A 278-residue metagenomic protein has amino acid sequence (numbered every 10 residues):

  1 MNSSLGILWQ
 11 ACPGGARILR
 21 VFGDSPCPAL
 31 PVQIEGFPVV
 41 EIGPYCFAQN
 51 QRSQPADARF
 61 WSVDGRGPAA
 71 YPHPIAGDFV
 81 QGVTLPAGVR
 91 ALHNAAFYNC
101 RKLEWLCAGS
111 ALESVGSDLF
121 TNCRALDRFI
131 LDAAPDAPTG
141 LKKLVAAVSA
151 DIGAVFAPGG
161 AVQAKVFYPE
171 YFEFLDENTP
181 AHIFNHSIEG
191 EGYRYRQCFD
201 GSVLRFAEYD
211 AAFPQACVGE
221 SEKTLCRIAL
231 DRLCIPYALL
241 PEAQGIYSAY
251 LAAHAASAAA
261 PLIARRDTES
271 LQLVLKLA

Functional and structural regions predicted by a protein language model:
N2-G15, F22-V40, R52-A91, R101-S114 (+2 more regions): Structural signature of tandem-repeat unit edges
Y45, Q51: Glycine-rich, acidic and aromatic/proline-enriched surface loops and short helix-turn segments that act as binding
V274-L277: Conserved hydrophobic site in ankyrin repeats
